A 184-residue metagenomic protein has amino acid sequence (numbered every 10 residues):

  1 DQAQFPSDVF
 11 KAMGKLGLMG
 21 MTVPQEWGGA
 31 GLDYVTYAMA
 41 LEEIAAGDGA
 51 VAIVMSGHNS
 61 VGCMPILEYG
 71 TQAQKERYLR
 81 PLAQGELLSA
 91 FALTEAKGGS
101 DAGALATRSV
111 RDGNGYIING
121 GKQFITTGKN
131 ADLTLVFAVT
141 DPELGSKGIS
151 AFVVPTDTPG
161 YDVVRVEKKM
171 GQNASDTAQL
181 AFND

Functional and structural regions predicted by a protein language model:
D1-L16: Short secondary-structure junction/hinge motifs that connect adjacent elements
K15-L88, T126-L133, G145: Internal helix-loop-helix
A40, T71, G120, F152 (+1 more regions): Residue-level signal for inorganic ion chemistry
M55, L82, K97-S100, F124-T127 (+2 more regions): Short Gly/Pro-enriched turn/cap motifs at secondary-structure boundaries
A104, D157-D184: Flexible, small-/acidic-enriched active-site or ligand-binding loops
T107-V110: A structural signal for short hydrophobic beta-strand segments in well-ordered beta-sheet cores
G115, N119-V163: A short core secondary-structure module
